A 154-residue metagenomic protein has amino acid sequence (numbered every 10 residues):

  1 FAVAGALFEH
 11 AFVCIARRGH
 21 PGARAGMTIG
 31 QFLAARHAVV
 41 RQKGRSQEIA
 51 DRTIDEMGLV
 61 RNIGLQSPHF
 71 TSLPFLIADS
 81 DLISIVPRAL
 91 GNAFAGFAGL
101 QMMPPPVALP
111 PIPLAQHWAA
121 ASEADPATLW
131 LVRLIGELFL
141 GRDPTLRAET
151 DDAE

Functional and structural regions predicted by a protein language model:
F1-F12, A16, G26, R52-T53 (+1 more regions): Short beta-strand-centered segments that line the small-molecule binding cleft or hinge of alpha/beta clamshell
G5, G30, P74-F75: Alpha-helical segments flanking ligand/cofactor-binding loops in enzyme cores
H10, V107-W118: Periplasmic-binding protein-like
A16, G22-I29, A35-M57, A124-R133 (+1 more regions): Secondary-structure junction motif
R17-R18, P106, A119-A121: Residue-level recognition of the GNAT/N-acetyltransferase active site
R41-Q101: Hydrophobic hinge/microswitch elements
